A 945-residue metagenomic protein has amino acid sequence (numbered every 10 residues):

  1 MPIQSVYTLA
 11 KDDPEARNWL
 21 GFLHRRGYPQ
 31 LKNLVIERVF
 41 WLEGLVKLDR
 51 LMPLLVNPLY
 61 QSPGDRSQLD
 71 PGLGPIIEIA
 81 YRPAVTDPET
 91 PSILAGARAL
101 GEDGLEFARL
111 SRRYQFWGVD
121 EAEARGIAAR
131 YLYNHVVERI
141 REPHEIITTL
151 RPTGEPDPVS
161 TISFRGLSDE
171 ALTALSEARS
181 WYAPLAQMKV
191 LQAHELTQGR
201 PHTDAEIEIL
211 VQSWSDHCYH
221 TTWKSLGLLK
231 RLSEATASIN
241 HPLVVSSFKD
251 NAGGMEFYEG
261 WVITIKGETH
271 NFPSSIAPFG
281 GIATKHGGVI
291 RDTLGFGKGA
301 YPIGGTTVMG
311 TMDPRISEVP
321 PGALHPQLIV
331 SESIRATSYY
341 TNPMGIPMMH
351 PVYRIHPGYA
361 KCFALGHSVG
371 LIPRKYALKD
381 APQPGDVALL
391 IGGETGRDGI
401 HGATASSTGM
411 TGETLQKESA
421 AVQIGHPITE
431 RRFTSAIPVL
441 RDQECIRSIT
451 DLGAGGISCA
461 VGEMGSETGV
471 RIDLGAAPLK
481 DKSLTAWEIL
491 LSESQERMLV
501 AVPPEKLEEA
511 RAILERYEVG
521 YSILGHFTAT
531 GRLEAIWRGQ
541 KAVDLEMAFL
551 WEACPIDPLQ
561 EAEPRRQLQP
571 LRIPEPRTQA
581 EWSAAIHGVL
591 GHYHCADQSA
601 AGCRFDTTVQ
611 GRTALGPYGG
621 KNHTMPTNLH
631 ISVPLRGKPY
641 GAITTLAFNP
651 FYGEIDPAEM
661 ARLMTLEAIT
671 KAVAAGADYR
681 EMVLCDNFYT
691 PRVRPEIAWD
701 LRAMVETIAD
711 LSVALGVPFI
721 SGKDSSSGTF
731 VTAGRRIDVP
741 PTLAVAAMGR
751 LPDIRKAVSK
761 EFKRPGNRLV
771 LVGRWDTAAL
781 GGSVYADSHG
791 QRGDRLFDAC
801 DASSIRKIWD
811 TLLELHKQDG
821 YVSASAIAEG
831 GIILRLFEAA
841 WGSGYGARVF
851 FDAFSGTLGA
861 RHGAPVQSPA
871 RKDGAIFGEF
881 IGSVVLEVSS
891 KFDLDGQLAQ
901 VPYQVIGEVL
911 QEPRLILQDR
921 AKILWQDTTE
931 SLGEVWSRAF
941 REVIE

Functional and structural regions predicted by a protein language model:
M1-K11, I36-F40, G72-P83, R112-Y114 (+1 more regions): Short glycine-/aliphatic-rich beta-strand segments at the starts of folded cytosolic domains
V6-E15, E78-E89, G118-D120, S163-F164 (+2 more regions): Short, surface-exposed ligand-recognition loops at beta-strand->loop->(often short) alpha-helix junctions that present
Y7-A10, W41-K47, I79-Y81, Y114-E121 (+2 more regions): Short beta-strand-to-loop capping motifs
N18-G72: Acidic (E/D-rich), amphipathic helical modules within compact regulatory domains
G21, D49-P63, D87, P91-A99 (+2 more regions): Non-catalytic interaction/regulatory segments
Q30-K32, A84, L105, R112-W117 (+2 more regions): Glycine/proline-enriched, intrinsically flexible loops and inter-domain linkers
P91, R98, G104-E106, W841: Extended intrinsically disordered, low-complexity coil regions enriched in Ser, Thr, Gly, Ala and often Pro
